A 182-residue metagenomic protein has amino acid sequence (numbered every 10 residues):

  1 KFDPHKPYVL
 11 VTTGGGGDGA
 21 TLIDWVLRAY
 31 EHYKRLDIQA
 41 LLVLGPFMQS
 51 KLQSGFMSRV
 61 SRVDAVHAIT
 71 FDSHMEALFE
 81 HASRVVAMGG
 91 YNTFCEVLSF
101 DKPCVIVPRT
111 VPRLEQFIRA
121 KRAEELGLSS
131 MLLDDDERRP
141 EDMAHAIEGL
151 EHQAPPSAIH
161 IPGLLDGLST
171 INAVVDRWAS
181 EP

Functional and structural regions predicted by a protein language model:
F2-R84, D136: Donor-nucleotide binding loops and adjacent catalytic segments primarily of GT-B fold Leloir glycosyltransferases
Q53-S61, K121-E125, E148: Class I S-adenosyl-L-methionine
I69, V107, L132-L133: Hydrophobic residues at beta-strand termini and immediately following loops that shape nucleotide-binding pockets
H74-I118: A donor-sugar binding/catalytic signature common to diverse glycosyltransferases and related nucleotide-sugar
V111-A146: Change "using UDP/GDP/dTDP sugars" to "using nucleotide sugars
D142-P182: C-terminal amphipathic helix plus adjacent low-complexity, charged tail appended to glycosyltransferase catalytic
